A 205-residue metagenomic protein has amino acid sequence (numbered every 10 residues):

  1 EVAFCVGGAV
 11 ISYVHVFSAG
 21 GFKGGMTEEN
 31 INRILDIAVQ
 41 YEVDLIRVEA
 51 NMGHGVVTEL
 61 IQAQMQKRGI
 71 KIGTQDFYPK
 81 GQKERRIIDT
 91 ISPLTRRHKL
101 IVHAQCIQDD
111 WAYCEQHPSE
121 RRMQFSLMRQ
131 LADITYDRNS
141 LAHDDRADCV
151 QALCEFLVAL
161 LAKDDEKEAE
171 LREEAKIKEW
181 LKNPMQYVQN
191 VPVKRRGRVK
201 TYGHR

Functional and structural regions predicted by a protein language model:
E1-F77, D110-R205: RNase H-like, metal-dependent nuclease domains and their acidic two-metal-ion catalytic environment used
I72-P118: Short alpha-helix plus adjacent loop in nuclease-associated cores
